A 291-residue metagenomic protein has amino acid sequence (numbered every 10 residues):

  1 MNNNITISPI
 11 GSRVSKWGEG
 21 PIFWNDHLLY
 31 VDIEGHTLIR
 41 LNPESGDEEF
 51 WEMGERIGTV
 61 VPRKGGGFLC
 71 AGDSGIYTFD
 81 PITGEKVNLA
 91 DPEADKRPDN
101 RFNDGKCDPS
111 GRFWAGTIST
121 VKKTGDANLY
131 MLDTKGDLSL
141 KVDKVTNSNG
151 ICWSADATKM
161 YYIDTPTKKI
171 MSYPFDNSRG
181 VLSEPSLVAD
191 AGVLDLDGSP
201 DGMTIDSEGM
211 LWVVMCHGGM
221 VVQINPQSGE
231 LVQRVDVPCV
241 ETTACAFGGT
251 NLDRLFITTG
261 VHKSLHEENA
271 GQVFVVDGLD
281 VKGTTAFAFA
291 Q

Functional and structural regions predicted by a protein language model:
I5-G11, G46-E52, V87-D95, G136-D143 (+2 more regions): A short beta-strand motif characteristic of beta-propeller blades
S12-D26, G54-G72, D95-R112, K141-K159 (+3 more regions): Beta-rich, blade/repeat-based domains predominating in secreted/periplasmic proteins but also intracellular
Y30-E34, L69-S74, A115-K123, M160-T167 (+2 more regions): Conserved beta-strand positions in repeat-built beta-propeller and related beta-rich domains
T37-I39, G75-Y77, A127-Y130, K169-M171 (+2 more regions): A short loop-to-beta-strand structural motif that recurs across blades of beta-propeller domains
G65, P81-I82, Y130-D137, V222-Q233 (+1 more regions): Flexible "stalk/tail and boundary" regions
E85-D143: Hydrophobic alpha-helical segments and helix pairs
Y173-V181, P226, D277-G283: Short loop/turn segments immediately following beta-strands, especially the blade-tip and inter-blade linker loops
A246-Q291: Blade-level signature of beta-propeller repeat domains, shared across WD40, Kelch, NHL, RCC1 and BNR/Asp-box propellers
